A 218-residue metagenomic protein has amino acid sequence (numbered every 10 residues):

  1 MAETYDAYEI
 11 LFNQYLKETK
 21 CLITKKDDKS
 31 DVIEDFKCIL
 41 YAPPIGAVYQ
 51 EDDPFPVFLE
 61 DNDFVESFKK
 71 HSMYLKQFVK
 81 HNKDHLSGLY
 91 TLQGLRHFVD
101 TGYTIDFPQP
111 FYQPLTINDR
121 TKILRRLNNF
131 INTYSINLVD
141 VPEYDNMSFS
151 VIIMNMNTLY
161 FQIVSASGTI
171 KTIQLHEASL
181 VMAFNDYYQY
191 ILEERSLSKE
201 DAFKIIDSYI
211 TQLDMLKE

Functional and structural regions predicted by a protein language model:
A2-M215: Hydrophobic protein-protein interaction segments
